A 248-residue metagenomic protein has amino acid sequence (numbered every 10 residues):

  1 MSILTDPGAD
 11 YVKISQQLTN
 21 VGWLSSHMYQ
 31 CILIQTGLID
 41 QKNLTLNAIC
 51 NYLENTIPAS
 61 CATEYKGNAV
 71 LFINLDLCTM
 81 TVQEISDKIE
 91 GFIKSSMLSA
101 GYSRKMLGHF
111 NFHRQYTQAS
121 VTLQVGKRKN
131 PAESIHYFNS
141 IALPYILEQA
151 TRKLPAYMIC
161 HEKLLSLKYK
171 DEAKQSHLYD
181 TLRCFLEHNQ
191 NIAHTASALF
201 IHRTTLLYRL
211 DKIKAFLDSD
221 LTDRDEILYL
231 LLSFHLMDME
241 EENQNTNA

Functional and structural regions predicted by a protein language model:
M1-A248: Cytosolic nucleotide-utilizing catalytic cores of signal-transduction proteins
